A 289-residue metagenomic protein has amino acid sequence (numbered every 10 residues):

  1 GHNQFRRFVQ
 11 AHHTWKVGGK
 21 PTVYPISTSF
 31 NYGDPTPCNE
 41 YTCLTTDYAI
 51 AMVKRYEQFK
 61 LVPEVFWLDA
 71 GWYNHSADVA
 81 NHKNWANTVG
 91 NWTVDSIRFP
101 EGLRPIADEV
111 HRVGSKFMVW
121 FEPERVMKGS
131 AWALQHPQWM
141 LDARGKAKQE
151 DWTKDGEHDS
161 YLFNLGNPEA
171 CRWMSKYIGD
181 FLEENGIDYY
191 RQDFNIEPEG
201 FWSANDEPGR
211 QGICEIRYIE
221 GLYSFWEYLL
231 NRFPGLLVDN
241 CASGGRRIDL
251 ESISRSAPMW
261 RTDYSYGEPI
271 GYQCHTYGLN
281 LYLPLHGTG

Functional and structural regions predicted by a protein language model:
G1-A11, V17: Extended acidic/polar, glycine-enriched regions that form or flank non-catalytic beta-rich accessory modules
V23-G179, N185, Y189: Aromatic-lined carbohydrate-binding/catalytic grooves of carbohydrate-active enzymes
L68, Q192-F194, N240: Conserved beta-strand positions
G71, N195, S243-R246: Flexible loop residues that form catalytic and substrate-binding hotspots at small-molecule/glycan-binding clefts
A77-V79, W202, D249-S252: A short acidic (Asp/Glu
M127, W132-R172, K176, I216-G289: Glycan-recognition surfaces
Y177-E220: N-terminal/domain-start segments enriched in small and hydrophobic, helix-friendly residues, covering either
